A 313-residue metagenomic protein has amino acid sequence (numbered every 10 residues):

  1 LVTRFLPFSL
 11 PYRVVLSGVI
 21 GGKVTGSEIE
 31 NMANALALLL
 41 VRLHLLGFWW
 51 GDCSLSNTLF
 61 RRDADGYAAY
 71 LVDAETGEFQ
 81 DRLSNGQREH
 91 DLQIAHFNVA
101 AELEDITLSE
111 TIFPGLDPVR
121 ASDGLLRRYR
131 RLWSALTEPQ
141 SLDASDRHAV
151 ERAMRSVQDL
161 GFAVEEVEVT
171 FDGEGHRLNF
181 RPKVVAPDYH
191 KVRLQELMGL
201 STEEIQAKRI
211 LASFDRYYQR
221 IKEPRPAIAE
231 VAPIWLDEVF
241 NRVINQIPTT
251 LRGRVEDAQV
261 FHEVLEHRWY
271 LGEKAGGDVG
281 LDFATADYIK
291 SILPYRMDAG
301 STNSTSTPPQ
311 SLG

Functional and structural regions predicted by a protein language model:
L1-A33: Conserved structural core of kinase catalytic domains
G21-T25, D81, T250-R254: A short, mixed-charge helix-start or loop-turn motif at secondary-structure junctions
T25-M32, S84, R88, P118: Residue-level preference for long, well-ordered alpha-helices that form the structural scaffold of enzyme catalytic
V41-F48: Protein kinase catalytic-loop region centered on the HRD/HxD motif
W49, L55-D105, G175: Catalytic activation segment of kinase domains across protein kinase-like and atypical kinase folds
D105-G313: Regulatory N- and C-terminal appendages and interdomain linkers associated with kinase/kinase-like NTP transferase
